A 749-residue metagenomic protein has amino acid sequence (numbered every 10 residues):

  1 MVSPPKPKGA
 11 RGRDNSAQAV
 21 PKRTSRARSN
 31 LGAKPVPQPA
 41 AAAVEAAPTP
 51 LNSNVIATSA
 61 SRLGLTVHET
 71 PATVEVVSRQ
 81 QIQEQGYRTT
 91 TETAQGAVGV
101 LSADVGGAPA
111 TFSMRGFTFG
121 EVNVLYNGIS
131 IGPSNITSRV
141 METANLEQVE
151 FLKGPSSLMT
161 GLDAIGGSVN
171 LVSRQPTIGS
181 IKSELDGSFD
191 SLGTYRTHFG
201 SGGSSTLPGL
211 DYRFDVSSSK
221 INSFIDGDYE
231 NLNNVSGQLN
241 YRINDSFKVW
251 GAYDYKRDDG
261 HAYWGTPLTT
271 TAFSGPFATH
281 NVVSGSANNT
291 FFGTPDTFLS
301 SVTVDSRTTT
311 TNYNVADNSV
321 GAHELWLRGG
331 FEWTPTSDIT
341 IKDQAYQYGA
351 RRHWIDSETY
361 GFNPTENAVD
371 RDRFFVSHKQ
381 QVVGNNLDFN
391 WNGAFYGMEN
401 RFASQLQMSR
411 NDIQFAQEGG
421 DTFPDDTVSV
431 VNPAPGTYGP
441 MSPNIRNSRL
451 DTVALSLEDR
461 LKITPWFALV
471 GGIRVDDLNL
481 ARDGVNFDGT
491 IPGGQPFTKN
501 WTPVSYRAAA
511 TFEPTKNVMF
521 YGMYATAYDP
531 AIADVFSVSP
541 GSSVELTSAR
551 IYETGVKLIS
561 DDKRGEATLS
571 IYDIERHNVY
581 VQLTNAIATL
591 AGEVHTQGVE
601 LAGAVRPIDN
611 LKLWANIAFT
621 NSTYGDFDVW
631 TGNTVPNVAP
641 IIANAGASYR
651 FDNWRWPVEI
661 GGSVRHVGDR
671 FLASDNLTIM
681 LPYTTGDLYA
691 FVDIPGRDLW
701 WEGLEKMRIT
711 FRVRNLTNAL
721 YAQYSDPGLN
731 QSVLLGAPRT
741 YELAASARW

Functional and structural regions predicted by a protein language model:
P37-P39, A43-E75, R79, Q85 (+2 more regions): Extracytoplasmic beta-strand/coil segments of soluble accessory domains associated with Gram-negative outer-membrane
S102, S113, I129-K153, V172-P176: Short acidic/polar hinge/loop motifs at secondary-structure boundaries that mediate gating or recognition
A144-E147, L158-G237, I243-F247, L325 (+1 more regions): Outer-membrane beta-barrel translocator/receptor signature
S219, S223, Q238-R242, S246-E332 (+5 more regions): Acidic/polar loop-and-plug regions of large Gram-negative outer-membrane beta-barrel proteins
R242-N244, Q380, M398-R401, Q405-N411 (+3 more regions): Structural signature of Gram-negative outer-membrane beta-barrels, strongest in the C-terminal barrel of TonB-dependent
G330-Y346, A350-D356, E513, M519-M523 (+5 more regions): Membrane-embedded beta-barrel scaffold of Gram-negative outer-membrane proteins
H378, F402, Y552, P636-W749: Conserved C-terminal beta-signal and adjacent last beta-strands/turns of outer-membrane beta-barrel proteins
T568-E575, L590-S674, A744-R748: Gram-negative outer-membrane beta-barrel transporters
